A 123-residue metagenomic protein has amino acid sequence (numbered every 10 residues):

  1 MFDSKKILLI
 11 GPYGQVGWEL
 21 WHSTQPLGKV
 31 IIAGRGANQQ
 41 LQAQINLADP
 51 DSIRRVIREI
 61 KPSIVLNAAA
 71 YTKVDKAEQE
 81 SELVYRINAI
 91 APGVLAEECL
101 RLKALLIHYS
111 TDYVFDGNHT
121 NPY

Functional and structural regions predicted by a protein language model:
F2-L27: N-terminal Rossmann NAD(P)H-binding glycine-rich loop of SDR-like oxidoreductase domains
K6, K29, K61-S63, L105: Structural signature of beta-strand start/N-cap positions in the alpha/beta core of ABC transporter nucleotide-binding
I10, A33, A68-A69, L106-T111 (+1 more regions): SDR active-site strand-loop-helix element
Q15, K29-N38: Conserved glycine-rich Rossmann-like NAD(P)H-binding loop of the short-chain dehydrogenase/reductase
R35-D51: Rossmann-fold cofactor-recognition segment
L47-I87: NAD(P)H-binding glycine-rich loop region in Rossmannoid oxidoreductase-like domains and their noncatalytic homologs
V74, Q79, D112-Y123: Active-site "gating" loop of Rossmann-like NAD(P)-dependent oxidoreductase/epimerase domains
Q79-I107: NAD(P)-cofactor binding segment of oxidoreductase domains
